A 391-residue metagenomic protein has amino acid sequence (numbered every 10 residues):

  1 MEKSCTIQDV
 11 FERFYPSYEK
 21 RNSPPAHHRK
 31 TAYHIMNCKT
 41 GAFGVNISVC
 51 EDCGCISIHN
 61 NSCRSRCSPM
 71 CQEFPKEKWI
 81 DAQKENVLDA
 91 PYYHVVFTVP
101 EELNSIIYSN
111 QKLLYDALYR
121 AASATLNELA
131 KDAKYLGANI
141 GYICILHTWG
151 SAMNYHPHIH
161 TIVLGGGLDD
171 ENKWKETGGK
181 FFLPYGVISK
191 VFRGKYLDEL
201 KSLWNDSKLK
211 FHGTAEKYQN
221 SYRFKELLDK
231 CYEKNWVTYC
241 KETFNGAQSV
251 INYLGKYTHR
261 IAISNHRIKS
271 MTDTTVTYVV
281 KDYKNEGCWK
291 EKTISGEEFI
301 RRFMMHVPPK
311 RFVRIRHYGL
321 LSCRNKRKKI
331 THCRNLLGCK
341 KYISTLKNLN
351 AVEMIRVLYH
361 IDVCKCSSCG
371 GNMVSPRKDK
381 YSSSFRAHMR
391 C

Functional and structural regions predicted by a protein language model:
M1-C391: Beta->alpha loop/short-helix hinge microenvironment recognizer with preference for catalytic Tyr/His contexts
